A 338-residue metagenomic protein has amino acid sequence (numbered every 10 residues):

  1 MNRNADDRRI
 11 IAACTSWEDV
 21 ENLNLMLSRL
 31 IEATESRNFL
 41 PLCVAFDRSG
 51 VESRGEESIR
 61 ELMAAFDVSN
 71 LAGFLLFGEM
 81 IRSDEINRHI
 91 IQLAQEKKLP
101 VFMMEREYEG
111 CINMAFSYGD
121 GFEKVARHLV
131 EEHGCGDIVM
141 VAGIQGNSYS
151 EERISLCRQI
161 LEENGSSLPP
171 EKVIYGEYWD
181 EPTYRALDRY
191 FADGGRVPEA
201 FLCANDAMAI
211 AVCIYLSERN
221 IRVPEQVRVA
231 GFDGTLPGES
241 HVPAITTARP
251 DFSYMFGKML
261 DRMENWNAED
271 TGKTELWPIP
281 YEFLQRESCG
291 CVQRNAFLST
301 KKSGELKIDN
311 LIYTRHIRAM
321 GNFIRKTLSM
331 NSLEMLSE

Functional and structural regions predicted by a protein language model:
M1-R127, F191-A192, R196, A207: Alpha-helical recognition/docking segments in bacterial nutrient-uptake and carbohydrate-utilization systems
D6, E109-M140, E151-Q159, D180-R189 (+2 more regions): Hydrophobic alpha-helical segments within soluble ligand-binding/sensing domains
A13-S16, F77, M140-V141, L202 (+1 more regions): Short hydrophobic segments within beta-strands
N22-N38, G121-V125, S148-S167, P182 (+2 more regions): Short, solvent-exposed amphipathic alpha-helices that sit in or adjacent to ligand/effector-binding or catalytic
T34-E52, V139-M140, R158-E181: Short beta-strand elements in bilobed, periplasmic/extracellular small-molecule ligand-binding domains
G136-D137, L168-K172, R222-V229: Short acidic capping loops at alpha-helix termini that bridge into adjacent secondary structure
A186-R294: Flexible loop/turn connectors
N295-E338: Signal-transmission linkers at sensory-effector interfaces
